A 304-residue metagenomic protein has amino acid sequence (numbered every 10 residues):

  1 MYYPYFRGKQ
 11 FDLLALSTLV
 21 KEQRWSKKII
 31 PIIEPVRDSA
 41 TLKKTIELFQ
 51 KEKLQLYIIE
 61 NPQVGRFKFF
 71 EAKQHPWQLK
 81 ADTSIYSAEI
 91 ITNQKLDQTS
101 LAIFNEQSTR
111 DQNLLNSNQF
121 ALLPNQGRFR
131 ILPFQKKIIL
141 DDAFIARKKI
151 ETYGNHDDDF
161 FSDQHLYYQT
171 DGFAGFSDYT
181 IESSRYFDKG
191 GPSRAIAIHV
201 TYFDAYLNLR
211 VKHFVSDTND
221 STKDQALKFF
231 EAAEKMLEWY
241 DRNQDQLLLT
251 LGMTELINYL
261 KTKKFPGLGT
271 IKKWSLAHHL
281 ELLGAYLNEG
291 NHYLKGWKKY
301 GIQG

Functional and structural regions predicted by a protein language model:
M1-Y5: N-terminal regions that are enriched for targeting/export leaders and immediately downstream pro/stem segments
K9-F11, P35-A40, P62-K68, T92-D97 (+2 more regions): Short acidic, S/G/P-rich loop/turn micro-motifs used as interaction or catalytic elements
L16, P31: Conserved, mostly hydrophobic/aromatic
T18-Q23, L48: Leucine-rich repeat
L48-N105: A broadly used, surface-exposed interaction patch
S100-Q126: Hydrophobic alpha-helical segments and helix pairs
N118-Y259: Long, charge-rich C-terminal accessory regions
Q244-G304: Charge-biased C-terminal accessory regions appended to nucleic-acid-, cytoskeletal NTPase
